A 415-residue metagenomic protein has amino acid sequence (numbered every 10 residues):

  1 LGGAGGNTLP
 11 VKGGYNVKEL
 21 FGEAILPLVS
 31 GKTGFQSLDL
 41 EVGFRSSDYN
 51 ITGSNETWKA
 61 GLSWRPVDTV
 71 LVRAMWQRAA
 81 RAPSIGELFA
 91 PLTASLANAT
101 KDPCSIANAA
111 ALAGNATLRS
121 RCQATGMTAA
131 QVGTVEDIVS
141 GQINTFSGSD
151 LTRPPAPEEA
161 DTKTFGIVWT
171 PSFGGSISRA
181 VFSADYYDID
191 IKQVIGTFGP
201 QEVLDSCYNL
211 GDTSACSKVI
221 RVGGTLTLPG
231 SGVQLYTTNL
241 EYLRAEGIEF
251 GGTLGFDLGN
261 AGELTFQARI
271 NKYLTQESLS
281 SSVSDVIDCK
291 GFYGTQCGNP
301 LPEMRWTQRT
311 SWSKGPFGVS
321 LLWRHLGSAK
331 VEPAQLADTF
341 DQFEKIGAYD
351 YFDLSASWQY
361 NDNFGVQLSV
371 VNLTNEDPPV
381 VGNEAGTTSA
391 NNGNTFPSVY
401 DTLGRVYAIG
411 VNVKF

Functional and structural regions predicted by a protein language model:
L1-D39, G223-G224, L228, S278-S311 (+1 more regions): Outer-membrane beta-barrel transmembrane domain signature of Gram-negative proteins, especially the mid-to-C-terminal
V11-V67, A160-G166, S320-R324: Surface-exposed extracellular loop regions of Gram-negative outer-membrane beta-barrel proteins
G13-G14, N144, T152, A156-E158 (+3 more regions): Outer membrane beta-barrel strand-and-loop segments of large Gram-negative receptors, especially TonB-dependent
L28, F44-N50, W76-A82, P91 (+9 more regions): Transmembrane beta-strands of outer-membrane beta-barrel pores
V29-L38, T69, A111-G114, S172-A180 (+3 more regions): Short loop/turn motifs that connect adjacent beta-strands in outer-membrane beta-barrel proteins
I85-F182, V233-I248, N299-M304, V399-G404: Outer-membrane beta-barrel signature, preferentially recognizing the C-terminal barrel domain of Gram-negative
S95, G262-Q359, T374-N375: C-terminal beta-barrel architecture of Gram-negative outer-membrane proteins
L274-Q276, W323-A334, S357-F415: C-terminal beta-signal and adjacent terminal beta-strands/loops of Gram-negative outer-membrane beta-barrel proteins
